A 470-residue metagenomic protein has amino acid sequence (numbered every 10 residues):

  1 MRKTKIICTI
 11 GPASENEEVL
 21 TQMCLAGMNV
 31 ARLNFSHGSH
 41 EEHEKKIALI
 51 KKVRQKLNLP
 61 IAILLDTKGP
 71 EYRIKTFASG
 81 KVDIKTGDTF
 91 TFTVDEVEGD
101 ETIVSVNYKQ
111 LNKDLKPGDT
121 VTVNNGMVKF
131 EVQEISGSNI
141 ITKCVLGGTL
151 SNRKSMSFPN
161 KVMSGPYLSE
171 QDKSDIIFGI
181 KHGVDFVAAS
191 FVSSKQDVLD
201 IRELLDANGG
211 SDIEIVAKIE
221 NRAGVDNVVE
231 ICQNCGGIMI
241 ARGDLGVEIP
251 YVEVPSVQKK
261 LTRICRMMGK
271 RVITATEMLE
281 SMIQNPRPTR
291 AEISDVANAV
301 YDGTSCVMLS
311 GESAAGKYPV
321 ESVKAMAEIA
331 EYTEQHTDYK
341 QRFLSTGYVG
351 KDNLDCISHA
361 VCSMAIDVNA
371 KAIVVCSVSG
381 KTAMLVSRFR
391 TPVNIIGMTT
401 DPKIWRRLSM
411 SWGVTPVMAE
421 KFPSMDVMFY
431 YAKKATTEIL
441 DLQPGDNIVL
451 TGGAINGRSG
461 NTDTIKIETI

Functional and structural regions predicted by a protein language model:
M1-I470: Non-catalytic helical/linker scaffolds that mediate oligomerization, partner binding, and domain coupling around large
